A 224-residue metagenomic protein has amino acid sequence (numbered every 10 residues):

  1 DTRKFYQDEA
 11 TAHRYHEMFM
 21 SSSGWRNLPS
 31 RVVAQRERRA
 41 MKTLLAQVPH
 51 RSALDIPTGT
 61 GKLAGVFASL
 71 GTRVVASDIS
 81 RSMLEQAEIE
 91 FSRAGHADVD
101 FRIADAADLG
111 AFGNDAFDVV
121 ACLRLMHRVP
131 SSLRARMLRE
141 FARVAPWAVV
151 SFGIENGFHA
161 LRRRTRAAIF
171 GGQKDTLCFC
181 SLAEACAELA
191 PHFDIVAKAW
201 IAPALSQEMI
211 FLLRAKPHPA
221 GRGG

Functional and structural regions predicted by a protein language model:
D1-H50, T60-G110, V129-R136, V149-G224: Class I (Rossmann-like) S-adenosyl-L-methionine-dependent methyltransferase catalytic domain, capturing the SAM-binding
P57: Conserved S-adenosyl-L-methionine
A121: A conserved beta-strand element that flanks and buttresses the S-adenosyl-L-methionine
R124-L125: Short catalytic micro-motifs in class I SAM-dependent methyltransferases
E140-F141: Class I S-adenosylmethionine-dependent transferase superfamily signal
V144-A148: Short glycine-dipeptide loop
